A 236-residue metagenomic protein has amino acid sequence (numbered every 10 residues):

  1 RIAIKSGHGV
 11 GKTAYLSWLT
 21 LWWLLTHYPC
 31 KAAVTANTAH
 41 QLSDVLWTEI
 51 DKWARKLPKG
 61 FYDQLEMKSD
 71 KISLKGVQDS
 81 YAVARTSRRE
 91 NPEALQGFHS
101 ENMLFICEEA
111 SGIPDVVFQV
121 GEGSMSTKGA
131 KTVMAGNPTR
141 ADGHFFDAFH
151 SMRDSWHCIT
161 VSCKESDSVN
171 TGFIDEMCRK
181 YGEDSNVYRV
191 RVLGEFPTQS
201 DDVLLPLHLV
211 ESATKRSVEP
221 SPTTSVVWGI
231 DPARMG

Functional and structural regions predicted by a protein language model:
R1-M235: Phosphate/NTP-binding elements of NTP-utilizing enzymes
